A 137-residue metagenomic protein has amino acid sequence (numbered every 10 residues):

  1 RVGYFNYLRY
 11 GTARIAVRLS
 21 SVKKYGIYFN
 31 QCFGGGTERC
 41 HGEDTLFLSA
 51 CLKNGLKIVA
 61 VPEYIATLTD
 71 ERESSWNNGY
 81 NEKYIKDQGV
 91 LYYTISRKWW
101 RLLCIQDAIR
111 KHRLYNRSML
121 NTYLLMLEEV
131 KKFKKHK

Functional and structural regions predicted by a protein language model:
R1, W76-G79: Short, hinge-like loop/turn segments at secondary-structure boundaries
R1-R14, L19-K23: Short, flexible, basic/aromatic active-site loop/helix in glycosyltransferases
V17, E43, V61: A conserved hydrophobic position in a structured secondary element of the catalytic/binding core that shapes
F29-Q31, G55-T67, Y80-N81: Catalytic beta-strand/loop signature of glycosyltransferases that borders the donor
G34-L46: Acidic donor-binding loop at a coil-to-helix junction in glycosyltransferase catalytic cores that engages
A50-L52: Hydrophobic residues within well-ordered alpha-helices
D70-S74: Short acidic, glycine/proline-rich loop/turn micro-motifs
G79-K137: Non-catalytic, C-terminal membrane-associated alpha-helical segments of glycosyltransferases
